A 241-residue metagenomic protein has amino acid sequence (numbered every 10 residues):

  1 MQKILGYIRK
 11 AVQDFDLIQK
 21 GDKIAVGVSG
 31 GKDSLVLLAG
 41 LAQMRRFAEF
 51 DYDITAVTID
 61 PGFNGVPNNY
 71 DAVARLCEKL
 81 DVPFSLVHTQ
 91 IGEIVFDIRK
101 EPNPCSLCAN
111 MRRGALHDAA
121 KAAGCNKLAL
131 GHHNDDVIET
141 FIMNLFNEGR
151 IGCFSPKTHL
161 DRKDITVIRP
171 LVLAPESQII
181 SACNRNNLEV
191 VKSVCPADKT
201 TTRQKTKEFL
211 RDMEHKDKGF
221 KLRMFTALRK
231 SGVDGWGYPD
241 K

Functional and structural regions predicted by a protein language model:
M1, A109, K199-T202, T206 (+2 more regions): Generic structural signal for well-ordered, non-membrane alpha-helical segments in soluble metabolic enzymes
M1-E139, N147, S177-R185: ATP-dependent adenylation/nucleotidyltransferase module used to activate substrates
F15, M44, A48, M213-K216 (+2 more regions): Solvent-exposed amphipathic alpha-helical surface segments
S34, P67, P102-N103, I142 (+5 more regions): Alpha-helix boundary/capping detector
D53-I54, L128, D135-H215: Catalytic subdomain that performs nucleotidyl-dependent activation
P61-F63, I91-E93, T158, A174 (+2 more regions): Residue-level detector of flexible, active-site-proximal loop/helix-junction positions within diverse enzyme catalytic
T201, H215, G219-K241: A short, charged, Gly/Pro-tolerant segment at domain boundaries
